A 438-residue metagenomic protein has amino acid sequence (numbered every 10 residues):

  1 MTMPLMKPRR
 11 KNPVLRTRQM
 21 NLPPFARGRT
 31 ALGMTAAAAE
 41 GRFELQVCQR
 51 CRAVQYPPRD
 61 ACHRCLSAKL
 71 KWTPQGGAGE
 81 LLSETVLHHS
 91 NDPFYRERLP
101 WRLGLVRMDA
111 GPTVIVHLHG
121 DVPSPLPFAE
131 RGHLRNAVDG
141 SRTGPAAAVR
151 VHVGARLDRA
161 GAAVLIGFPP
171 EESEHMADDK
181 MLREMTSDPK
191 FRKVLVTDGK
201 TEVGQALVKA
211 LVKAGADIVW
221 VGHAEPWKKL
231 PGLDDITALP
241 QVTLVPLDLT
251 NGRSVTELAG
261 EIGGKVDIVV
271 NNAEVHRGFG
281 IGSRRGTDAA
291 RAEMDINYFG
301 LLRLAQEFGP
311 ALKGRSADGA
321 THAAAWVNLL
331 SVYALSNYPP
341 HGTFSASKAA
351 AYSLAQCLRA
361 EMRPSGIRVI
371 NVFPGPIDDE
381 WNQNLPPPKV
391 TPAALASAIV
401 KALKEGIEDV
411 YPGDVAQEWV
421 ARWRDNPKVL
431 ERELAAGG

Functional and structural regions predicted by a protein language model:
K200-T201: Conserved glycine-rich cofactor-binding loop
G215-G232: Conserved glycine-rich Rossmann-like NAD(P)H-binding loop of the short-chain dehydrogenase/reductase
I236-G252: Rossmann-fold cofactor-recognition segment
T256, E274-R291, G314-T321, P340: Conserved mid-core segment of classical short-chain dehydrogenase/reductases
A305-Q306, Q356: A short, exposed helix-loop element centered on a Lys and neighboring polar residues
D318-A350, A355-Q356, A360-R363: Catalytic loop of short-chain dehydrogenase/reductase
N371, D379, Q383-R424: C-terminal helical subdomain
